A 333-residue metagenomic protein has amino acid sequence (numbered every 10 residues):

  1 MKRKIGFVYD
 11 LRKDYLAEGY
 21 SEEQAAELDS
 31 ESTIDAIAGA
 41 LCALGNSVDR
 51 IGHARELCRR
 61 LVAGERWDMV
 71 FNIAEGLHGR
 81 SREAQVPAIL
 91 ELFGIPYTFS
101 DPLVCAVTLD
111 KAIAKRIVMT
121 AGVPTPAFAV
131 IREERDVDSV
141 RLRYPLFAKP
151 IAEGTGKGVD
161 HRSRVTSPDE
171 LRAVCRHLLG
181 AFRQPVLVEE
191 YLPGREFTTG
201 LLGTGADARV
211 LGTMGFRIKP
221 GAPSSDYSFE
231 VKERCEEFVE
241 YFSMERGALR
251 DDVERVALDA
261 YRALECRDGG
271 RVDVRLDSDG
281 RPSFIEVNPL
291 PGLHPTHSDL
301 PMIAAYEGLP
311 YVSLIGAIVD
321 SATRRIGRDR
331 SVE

Functional and structural regions predicted by a protein language model:
M1-T98, L103, V107-L109, R132-D138 (+2 more regions): ATP-binding N-terminal substructure of ATP-dependent carboxylate-amine bond-forming enzymes
K2-Y9, C58, V62-G64, A106-L187 (+3 more regions): Active-site nucleotide/adenylate-binding loops and adjacent lid/helix of ATP-dependent enzymes
D14-E18, G154-G156, A222, H294-P295: Short acidic/His/Gly/Ser-rich catalytic and metal-binding motifs that mark active-site loops of diverse hydrolases
S21-E27, D160-R164, L300-I303: Short glycine-enriched, charge-decorated loop/helix-capping segments at active-site entrances that position
V48, P96-Y97, T125, L146 (+1 more regions): Hydrophobic beta-strand scaffold residues
I117-G122, R246-E333: ATP-dependent carboxylate activation and anion-phosphoryl transfer catalytic cores that bind Mg-ATP to form
P168-R255, L276, R281-S283: Phosphate-binding site of ATP-dependent enzymes
